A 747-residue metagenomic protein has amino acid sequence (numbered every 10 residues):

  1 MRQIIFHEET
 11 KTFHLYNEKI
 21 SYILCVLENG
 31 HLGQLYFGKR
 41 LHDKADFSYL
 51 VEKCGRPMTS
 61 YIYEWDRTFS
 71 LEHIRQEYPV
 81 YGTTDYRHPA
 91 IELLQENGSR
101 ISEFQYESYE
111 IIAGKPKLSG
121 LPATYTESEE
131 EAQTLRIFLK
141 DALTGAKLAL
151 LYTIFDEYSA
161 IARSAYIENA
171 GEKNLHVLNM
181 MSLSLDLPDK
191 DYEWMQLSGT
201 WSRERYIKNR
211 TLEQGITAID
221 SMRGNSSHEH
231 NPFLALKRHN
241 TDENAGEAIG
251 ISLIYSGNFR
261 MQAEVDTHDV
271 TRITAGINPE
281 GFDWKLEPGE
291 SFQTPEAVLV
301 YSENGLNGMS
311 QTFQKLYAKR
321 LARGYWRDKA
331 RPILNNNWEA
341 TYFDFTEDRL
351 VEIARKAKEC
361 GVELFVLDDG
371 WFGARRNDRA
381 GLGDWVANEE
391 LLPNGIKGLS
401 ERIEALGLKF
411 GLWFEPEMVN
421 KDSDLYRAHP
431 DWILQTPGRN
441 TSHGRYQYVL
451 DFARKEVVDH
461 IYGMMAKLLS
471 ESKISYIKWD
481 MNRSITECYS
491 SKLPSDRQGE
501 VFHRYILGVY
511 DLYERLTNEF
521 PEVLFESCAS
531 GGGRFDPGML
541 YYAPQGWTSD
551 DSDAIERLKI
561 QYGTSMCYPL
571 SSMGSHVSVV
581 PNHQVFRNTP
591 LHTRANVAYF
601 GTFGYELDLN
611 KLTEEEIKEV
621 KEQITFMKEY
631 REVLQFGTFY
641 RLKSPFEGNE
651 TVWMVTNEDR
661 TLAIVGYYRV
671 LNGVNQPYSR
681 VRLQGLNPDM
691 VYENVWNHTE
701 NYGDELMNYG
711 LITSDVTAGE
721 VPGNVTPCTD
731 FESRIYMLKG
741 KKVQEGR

Functional and structural regions predicted by a protein language model:
I4-H14, L32-E264, E280, V691-E705: Polysaccharide-binding surfaces and accessory modules of carbohydrate-active proteins
K19, A165, G289, N335 (+7 more regions): Conserved, mostly hydrophobic/aromatic
S70-L118, T241, A245-N258, Q262 (+5 more regions): Glycine-rich, aromatic-flanked loop segments that form ligand/cofactor-binding clefts across common enzyme folds
S99-Y106, W284-E303, F731-L738: Short Pro-Gly-centered flexible turn/kink motifs
L234, E243, P645-P688: Carbohydrate-binding surface patches
W326-G463, Y476: Aromatic-lined carbohydrate-binding/catalytic grooves of carbohydrate-active enzymes
N420-D459, H503-N610: Glycan-recognition surfaces
L671-R747: C-terminal beta-sandwich/jelly-roll accessory domains of carbohydrate-active enzymes
